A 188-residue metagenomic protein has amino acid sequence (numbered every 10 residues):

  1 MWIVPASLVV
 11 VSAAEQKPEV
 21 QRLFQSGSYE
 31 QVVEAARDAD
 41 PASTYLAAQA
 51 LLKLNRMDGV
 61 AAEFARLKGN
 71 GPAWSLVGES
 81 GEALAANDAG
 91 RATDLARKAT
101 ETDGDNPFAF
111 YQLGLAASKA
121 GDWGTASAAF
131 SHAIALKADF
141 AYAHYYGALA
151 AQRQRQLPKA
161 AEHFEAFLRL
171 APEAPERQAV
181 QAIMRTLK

Functional and structural regions predicted by a protein language model:
Q16-A35, L46, W74-D88: Alpha-helical segment of the N-proximal tetratricopeptide repeat
Q21, Q49, G81-E82, L115 (+2 more regions): Residue-level recognition of tetratricopeptide repeat
E34, A65-G69, K98-E101, S131-A135 (+1 more regions): Conserved structural position within tetratricopeptide repeats
R37-R56: Short, charge-rich amphipathic alpha-helical segments embedded in non-transmembrane helical bundles/solenoids
A42, W74, F108, Y142 (+1 more regions): Start-of-helix register in tetratricopeptide repeats
L46, G78-E79, Q112, Y146 (+1 more regions): Canonical tetratricopeptide repeat
L54-E63, A85-K98, A120-H132, Q154-A166 (+1 more regions): Structural signature of tandem alpha-helical TPR/SEL1-like repeats, specifically the intra-repeat loop/turn
N70-P72, G104, A138, P172: Short coil turns that delineate tetratricopeptide repeat
